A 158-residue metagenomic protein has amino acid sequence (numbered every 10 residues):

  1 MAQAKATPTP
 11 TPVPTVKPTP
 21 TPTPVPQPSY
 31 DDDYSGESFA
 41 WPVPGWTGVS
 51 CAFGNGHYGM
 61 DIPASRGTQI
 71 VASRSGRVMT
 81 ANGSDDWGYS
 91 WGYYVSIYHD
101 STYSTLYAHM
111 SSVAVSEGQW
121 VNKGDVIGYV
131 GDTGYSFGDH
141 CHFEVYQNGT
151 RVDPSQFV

Functional and structural regions predicted by a protein language model:
A4-P24: Extracellular mucin-like PTS domains
K17-Y93, K123, S136: Surface-exposed, glycine-biased beta-strand/turn segments
S73-A114, D139-C141, V145-Q147: Zn2+-dependent peptidoglycan hydrolase active-site motif and core
V113-D125, G149: Acidic, glycine-anchored pre-beta loop/turn
Y146-V158: Short peripheral tails and domain-boundary helices/loops at the edges of structured domains
